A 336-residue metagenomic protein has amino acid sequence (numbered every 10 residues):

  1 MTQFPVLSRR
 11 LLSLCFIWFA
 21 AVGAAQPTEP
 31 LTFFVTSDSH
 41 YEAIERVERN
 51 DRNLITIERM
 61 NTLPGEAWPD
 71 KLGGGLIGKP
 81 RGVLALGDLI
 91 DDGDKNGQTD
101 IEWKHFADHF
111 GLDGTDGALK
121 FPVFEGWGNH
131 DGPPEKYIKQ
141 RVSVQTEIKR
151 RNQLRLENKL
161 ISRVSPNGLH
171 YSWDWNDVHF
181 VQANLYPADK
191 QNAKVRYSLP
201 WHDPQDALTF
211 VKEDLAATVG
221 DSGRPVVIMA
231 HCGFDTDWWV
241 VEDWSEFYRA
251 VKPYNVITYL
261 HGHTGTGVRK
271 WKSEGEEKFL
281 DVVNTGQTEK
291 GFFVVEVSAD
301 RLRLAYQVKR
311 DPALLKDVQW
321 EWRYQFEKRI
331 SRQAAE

Functional and structural regions predicted by a protein language model:
T2-L12: Bacterial N-terminal signal peptides that target proteins for export
R10-A21: Bacterial N-terminal signal peptides
A24-Q98: N-terminal active-site segment of His-dependent metallophosphoesterases
F33-V35, V83-A85, E125, I228 (+1 more regions): Residue-level marker for buried hydrophobic side chains located in beta-strands that build the well-ordered beta-sheet
D38, G87-D88, G128-N129, H231 (+1 more regions): Active-site glycine-centered loops adjacent to acidic/histidine catalytic or metal-binding residues that shape
G93-F210, E246-K252, T258, T266-Y306 (+1 more regions): Extended active-site neighborhood of metal-dependent phosphoesterases/phosphodiesterases
L215-T236: Short acidic, glycine-rich surface-loop motifs adjacent to enzyme active sites
M229-G233, I257-G267: Histidine-centered catalytic micro-motifs
